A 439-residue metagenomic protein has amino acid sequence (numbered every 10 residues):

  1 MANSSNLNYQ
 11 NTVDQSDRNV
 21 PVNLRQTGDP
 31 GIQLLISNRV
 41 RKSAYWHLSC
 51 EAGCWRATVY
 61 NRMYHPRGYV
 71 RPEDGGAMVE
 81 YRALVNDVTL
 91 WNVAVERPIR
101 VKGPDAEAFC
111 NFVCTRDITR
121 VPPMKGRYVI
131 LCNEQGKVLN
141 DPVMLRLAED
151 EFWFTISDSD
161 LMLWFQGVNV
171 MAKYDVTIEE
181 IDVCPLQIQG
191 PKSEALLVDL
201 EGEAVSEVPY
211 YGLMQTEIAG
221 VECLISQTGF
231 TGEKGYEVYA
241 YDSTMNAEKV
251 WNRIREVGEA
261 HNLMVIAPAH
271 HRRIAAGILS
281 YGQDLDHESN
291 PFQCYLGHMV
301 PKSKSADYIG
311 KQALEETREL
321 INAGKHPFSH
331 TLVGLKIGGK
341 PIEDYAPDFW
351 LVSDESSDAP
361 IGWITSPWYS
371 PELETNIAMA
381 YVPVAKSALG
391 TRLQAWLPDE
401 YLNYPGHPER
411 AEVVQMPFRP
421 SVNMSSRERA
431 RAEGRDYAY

Functional and structural regions predicted by a protein language model:
A2-P72, R146-Y439: Conserved, structured C-terminal
R39-L90, R100-A108, V113-I118: Intrinsically disordered, low-complexity, positively charged segments
A77, A83-L84, N92, M124 (+6 more regions): Preference for short coil/turn "hinge" residues that link or interrupt alpha-helices
A77-L84, Q135, L161, C223: Structured alpha-helical segments in the cores of large, soluble enzyme domains
A94-E96: Active-site acidic/histidine clusters and adjacent loop/turn architecture that either coordinate catalytic ions
P98, R120-P123, I266: Short, surface-exposed helix-loop/turn micro-motifs enriched in polar/charged residues
P104-V138, S193-C223: Internal amphipathic helical hairpin motif
F112-M171: Well-ordered mid-protein domain cores that form the structural environment of catalytic cofactors
